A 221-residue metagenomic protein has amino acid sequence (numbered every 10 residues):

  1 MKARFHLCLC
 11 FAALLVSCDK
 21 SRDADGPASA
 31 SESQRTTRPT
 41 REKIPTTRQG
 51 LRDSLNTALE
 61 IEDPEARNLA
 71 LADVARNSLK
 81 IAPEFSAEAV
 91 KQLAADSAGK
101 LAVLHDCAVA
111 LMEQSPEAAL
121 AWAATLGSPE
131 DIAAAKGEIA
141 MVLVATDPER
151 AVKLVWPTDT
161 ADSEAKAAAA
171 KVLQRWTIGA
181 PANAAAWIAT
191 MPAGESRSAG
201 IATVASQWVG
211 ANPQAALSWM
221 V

Functional and structural regions predicted by a protein language model:
M1-V16: Sec-dependent bacterial lipoprotein signal peptides
L15-V221: Non-catalytic tandem-repeat scaffold regions and their flanking low-complexity/translocation tails
